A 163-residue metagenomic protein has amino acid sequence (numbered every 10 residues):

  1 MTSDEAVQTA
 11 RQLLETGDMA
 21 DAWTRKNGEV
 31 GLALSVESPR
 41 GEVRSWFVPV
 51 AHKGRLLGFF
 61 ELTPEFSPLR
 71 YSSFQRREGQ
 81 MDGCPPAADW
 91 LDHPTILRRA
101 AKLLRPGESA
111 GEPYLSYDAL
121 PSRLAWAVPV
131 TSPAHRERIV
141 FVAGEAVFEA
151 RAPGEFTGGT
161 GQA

Functional and structural regions predicted by a protein language model:
M1-P39, R77-Y117: Short, non-transmembrane alpha-helical segments in secretory-pathway proteins
R11, R25, R40, R44 (+8 more regions): Arginine residue identity/basic-tract feature
A20-E65, G111-G144: Exposed beta-strand-loop-beta-strand "reactive/processing" segments of non-cytosolic proteins
G58-H93, R136-A163: A short, surface-exposed interaction/processing loop segment used at functional sites
